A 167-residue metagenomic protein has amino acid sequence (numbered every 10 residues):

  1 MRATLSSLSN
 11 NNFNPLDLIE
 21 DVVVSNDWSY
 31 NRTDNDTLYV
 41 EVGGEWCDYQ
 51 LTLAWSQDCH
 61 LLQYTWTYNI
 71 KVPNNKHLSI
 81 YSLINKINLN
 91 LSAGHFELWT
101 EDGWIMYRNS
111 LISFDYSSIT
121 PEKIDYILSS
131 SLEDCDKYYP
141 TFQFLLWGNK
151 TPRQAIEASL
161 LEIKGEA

Functional and structural regions predicted by a protein language model:
M1-L18, I70: Terminal, regulation- and interaction-focused segments at domain boundaries
S6-S7, T65-P73, S117-T120: Short histidine-centered catalytic/ligand-binding loop motif
N11-P15, V72-I80, K123, I127-S130 (+1 more regions): Short amphipathic alpha-helical segments
D21, N26-Y49, L53-T65, N69: Ser/Thr-rich, low-complexity intrinsically disordered terminal regions
V24, S82-N90, E133-P140: Short, intrinsically disordered, mixed-charge
Y68-M106: Short, internal acidic amphipathic alpha-helical interface segments that mediate docking to partner proteins
F96-N149: Charged, low-complexity intrinsically disordered regions
Q143-A167: Short, highly charged C-terminal tails/helix-capping segments
